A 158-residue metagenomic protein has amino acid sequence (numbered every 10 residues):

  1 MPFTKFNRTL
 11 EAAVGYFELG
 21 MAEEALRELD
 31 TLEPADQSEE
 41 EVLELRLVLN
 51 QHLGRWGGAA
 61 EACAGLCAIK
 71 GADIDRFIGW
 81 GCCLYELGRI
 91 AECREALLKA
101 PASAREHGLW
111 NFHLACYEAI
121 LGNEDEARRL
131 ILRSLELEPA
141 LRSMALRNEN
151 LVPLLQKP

Functional and structural regions predicted by a protein language model:
T4-A35, E44-H52: Alpha-helical segment of the N-proximal tetratricopeptide repeat
N7, E11, L45, G79 (+2 more regions): "A position-specific structural signal for the A-helix of alpha-solenoid helical repeats
E18-L19, H52, E86, I120 (+1 more regions): Register position in tetratricopeptide repeats
D30-P34, A64-A68, P101-A102, L135 (+1 more regions): A conserved position within tetratricopeptide repeats
E41-L109: Alpha-helical adaptor scaffolds
A119-S143: TPR/TPR-like (Sel1-like) alpha-helical repeat modules
E136-P158: Terminal, low-structured helical/coil segments at or just beyond the last alpha-helical repeat
